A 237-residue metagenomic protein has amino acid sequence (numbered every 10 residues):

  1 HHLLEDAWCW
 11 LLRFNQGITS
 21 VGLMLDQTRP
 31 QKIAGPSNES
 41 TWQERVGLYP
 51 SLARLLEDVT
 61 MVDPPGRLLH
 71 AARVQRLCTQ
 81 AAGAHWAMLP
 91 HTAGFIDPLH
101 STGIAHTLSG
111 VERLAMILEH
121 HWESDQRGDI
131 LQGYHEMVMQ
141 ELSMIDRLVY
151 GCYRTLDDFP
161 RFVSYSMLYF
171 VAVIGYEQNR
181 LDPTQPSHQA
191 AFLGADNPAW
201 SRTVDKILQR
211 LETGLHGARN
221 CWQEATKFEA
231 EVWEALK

Functional and structural regions predicted by a protein language model:
H1-T28, A81, M88-P90: Active-site substrate-recognition segment that forms the wall of the catalytic cavity or substrate channel
L4-C9, Q16, E39-L56, I96 (+1 more regions): Non-transmembrane, interaction-prone segments in cytosolic or luminal domains
D6-W8, S40, A84, P198 (+2 more regions): Short, low-complexity intrinsically disordered segments
A7, R29-V149: FAD/FMN-dependent oxidoreductases across multiple families
D26, S37-N38, Y49, D158 (+2 more regions): Alpha-helix initiation/capping motif
I117-K237: C-terminal helical "tail/cap" subdomain of flavin- and related membrane-associated enzymes
